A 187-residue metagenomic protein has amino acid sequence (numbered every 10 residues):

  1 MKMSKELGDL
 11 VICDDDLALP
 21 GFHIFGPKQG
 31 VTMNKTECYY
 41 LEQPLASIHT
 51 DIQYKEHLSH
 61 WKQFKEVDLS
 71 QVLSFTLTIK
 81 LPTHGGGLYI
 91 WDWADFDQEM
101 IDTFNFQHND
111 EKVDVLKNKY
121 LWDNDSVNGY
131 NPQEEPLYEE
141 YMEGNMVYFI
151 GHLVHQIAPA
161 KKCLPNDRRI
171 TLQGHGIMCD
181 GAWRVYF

Functional and structural regions predicted by a protein language model:
M1-F25: Hydrophobic alpha-helical segments and helix pairs
A18, Q71, H84, R168-I170: Residues that flank catalytic or metal-binding motifs in active/ligand-binding sites
P27, K80-P82, D95-F96, L153-H155 (+1 more regions): Short, solvent-exposed loop/turn segments at secondary-structure junctions
V31-Y138, R184: Catalytic core of non-heme Fe(II) oxygenases with the double-stranded beta-helix
L73-T76, P165-A182: A short hydrophobic beta-strand segment most commonly corresponding to one strand of the jelly-roll/cupin
Y130, V147-I150, D180: Alpha-helical transmembrane segments of integral membrane proteins
L137, V154-C163: Short beta-strand His + acidic residue motifs that chelate non-heme Fe in jelly-roll/DSBH and cupin folds
E139-H155: Conserved metal-binding segment of the jelly-roll/cupin
